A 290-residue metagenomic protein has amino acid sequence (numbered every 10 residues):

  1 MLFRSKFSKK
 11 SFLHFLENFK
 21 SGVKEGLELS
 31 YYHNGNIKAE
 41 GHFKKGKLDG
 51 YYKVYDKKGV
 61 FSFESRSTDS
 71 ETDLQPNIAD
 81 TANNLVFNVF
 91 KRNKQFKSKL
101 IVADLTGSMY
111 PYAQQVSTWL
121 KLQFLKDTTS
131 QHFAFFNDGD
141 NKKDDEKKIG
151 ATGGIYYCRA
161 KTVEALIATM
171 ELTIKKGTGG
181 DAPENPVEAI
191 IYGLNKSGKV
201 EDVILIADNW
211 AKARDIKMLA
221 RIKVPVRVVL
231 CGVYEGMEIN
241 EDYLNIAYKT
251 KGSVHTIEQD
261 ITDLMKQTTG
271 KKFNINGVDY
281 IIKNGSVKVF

Functional and structural regions predicted by a protein language model:
M1-T72: Glycine/tyrosine- and acidic-biased, solvent-exposed loop/turn segments at the edges of beta-strands
T68-L100, M109-Q114, L122-D127: Acidic, polar low-complexity linker/tail segments
N93-K97, A103-Q114, G180-E184, Y234-E241: Soluble non-cytosolic domains of exported or imported proteins
S98-L100, E201-I204: Structural motif
D127-H132, S197-V203, R221-R227, T250-S253: Loop/turn elements at helix/coil->beta-strand transitions in domains of secreted/extracellular proteins
K143, I149-D202, W210-A213, G232-D242: Von Willebrand factor
N209-T250, H255-D260, Q267: VWA/integrin I-like adhesion module and closely mimicked acidic/polar interface patches used
V254-F290: C-terminal "exit" segments of structured domains
